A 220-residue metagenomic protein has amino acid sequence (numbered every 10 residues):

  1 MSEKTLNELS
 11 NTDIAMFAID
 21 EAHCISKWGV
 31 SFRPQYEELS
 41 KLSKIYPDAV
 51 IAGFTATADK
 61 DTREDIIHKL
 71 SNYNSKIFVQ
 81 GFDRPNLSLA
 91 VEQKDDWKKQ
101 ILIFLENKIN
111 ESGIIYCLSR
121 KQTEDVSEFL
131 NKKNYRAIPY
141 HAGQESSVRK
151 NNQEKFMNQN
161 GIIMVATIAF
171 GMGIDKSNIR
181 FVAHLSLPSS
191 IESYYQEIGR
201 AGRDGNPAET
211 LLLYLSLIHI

Functional and structural regions predicted by a protein language model:
M1-I218: Helicase motor core with emphasis on the C-terminal RecA-like subdomain
